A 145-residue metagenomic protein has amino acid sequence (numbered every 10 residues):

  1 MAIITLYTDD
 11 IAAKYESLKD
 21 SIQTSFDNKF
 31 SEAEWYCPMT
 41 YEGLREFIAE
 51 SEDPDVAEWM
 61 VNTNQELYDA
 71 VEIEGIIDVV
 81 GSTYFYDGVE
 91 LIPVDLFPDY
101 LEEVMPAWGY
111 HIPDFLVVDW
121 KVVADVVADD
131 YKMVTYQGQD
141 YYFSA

Functional and structural regions predicted by a protein language model:
M1-A145: Acidic interaction surfaces
